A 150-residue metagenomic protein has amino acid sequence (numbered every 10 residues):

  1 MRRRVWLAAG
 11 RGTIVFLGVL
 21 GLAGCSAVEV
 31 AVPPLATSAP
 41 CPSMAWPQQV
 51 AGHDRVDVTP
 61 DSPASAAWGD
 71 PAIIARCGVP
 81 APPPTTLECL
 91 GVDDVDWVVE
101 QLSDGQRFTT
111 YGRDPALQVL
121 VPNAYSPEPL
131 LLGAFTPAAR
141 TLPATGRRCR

Functional and structural regions predicted by a protein language model:
R2-I14: Bacterial N-terminal signal peptides that target proteins for export
G21-G24: C-terminal motif of bacterial Sec signal peptides marking the signal peptidase cleavage site
S26-E29: Bacterial signal peptide processing site
P33-H53: Post-signal peptide N-terminal segment of mature Sec-exported envelope proteins
V50-T109: Mature extracytoplasmic domains of secretory-pathway proteins
T86-R150: Extracytosolic low-complexity repeat regions of secreted or lipid-anchored proteins
